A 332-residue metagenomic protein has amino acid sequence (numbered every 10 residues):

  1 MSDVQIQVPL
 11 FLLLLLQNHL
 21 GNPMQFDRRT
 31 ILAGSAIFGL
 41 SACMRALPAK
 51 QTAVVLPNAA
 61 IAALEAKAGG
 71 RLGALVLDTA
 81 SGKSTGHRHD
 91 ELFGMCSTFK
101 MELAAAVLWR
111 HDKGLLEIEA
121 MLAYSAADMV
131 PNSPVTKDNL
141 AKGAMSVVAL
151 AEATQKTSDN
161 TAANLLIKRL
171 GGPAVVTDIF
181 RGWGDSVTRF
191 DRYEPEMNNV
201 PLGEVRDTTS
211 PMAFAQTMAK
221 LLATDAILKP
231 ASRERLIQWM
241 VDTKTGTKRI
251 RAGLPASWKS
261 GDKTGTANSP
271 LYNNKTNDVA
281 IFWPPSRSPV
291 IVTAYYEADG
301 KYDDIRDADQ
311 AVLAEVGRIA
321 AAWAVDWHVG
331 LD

Functional and structural regions predicted by a protein language model:
F11, N18-A42: N-terminal secretory signal peptides and thylakoid transit peptides that target proteins across membranes
Q25-A33, K50-I61, R169, K220-K248 (+2 more regions): Structured C-terminal helix/loop/strand segments within mature extracytoplasmic catalytic/sensor domains
L47-G94: Beta-lactamase-like hydrolase cores
G82, G94-L122, V292: Active-site SXXK
G86-H89, S146-L150, T157-A163, E194-L202 (+3 more regions): Flexible glycine/proline-enriched surface loops and loop-helix/loop-strand junctions
W109-D128, T177, K229-S232: Short, well-structured active-site flanking segments
M129-L166, P173, D207: Conserved catalytic neighborhood of penicillin-recognizing serine enzymes
N164-T224: Mid-domain, small-residue-enriched loop/turn segments at the edges of structured enzyme/sensor domains
